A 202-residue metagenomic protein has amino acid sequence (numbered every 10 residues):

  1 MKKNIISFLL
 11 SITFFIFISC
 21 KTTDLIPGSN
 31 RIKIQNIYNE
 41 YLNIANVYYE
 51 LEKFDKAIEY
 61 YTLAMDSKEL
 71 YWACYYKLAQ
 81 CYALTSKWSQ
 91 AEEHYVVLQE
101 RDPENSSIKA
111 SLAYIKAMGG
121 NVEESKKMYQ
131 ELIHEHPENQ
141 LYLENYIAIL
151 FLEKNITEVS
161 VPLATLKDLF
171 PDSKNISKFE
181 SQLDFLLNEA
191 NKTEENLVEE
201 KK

Functional and structural regions predicted by a protein language model:
T23-S29, L152-K202: Terminal, low-structured helical/coil segments at or just beyond the last alpha-helical repeat
N30, L63-A64, V97-L98, E131-L132 (+1 more regions): Canonical positions in the second alpha-helix
I34-D66, Q80: Alpha-helical segment of the N-proximal tetratricopeptide repeat
N43, K77, S111, N145 (+1 more regions): Canonical tetratricopeptide repeat
E50-L51, L84-T85, M118-G119, L152-E153 (+1 more regions): Register position in tetratricopeptide repeats
